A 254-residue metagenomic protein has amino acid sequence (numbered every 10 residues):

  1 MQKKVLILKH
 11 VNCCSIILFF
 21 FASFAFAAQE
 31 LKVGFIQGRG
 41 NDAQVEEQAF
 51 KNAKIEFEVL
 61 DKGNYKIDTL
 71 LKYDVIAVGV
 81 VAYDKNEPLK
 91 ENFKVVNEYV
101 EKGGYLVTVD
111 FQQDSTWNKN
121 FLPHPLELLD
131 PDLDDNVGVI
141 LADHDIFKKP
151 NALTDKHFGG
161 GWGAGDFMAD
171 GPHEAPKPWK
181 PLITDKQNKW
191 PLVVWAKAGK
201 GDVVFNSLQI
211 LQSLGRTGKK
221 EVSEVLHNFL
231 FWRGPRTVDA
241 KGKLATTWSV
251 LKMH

Functional and structural regions predicted by a protein language model:
M1-V11: N-terminal secretory signal peptides that target proteins for export/translocation
V5, F26-K32, Q37, N41-D42 (+4 more regions): Extracellular ligand-binding/catalytic regions of CAZymes and related secreted enzymes and adhesion modules
N12-S23: Bacterial N-terminal signal peptides
V33-F35, V59, V75-G79, Y105-V109 (+1 more regions): Structural recognition of the beta-strand scaffold that forms the well-ordered cores of secreted hydrolase catalytic
E46, A82-G160, P178, N206 (+1 more regions): A glycine-rich, often tryptophan-bearing local segment used as a flexible ligand/cofactor-contacting loop or short
N52-T69: A short, well-structured beta->alpha microelement
L60-Y65, K90-K94, N188-L192: Alpha-helical scaffolding within the catalytic cores of extracellular/periplasmic polymer-degrading hydrolases
E174-L192: Short, Gly/Ser/Thr-enriched beta-strand-loop segments that form substrate-interacting elements of hydrolase/peptidase
